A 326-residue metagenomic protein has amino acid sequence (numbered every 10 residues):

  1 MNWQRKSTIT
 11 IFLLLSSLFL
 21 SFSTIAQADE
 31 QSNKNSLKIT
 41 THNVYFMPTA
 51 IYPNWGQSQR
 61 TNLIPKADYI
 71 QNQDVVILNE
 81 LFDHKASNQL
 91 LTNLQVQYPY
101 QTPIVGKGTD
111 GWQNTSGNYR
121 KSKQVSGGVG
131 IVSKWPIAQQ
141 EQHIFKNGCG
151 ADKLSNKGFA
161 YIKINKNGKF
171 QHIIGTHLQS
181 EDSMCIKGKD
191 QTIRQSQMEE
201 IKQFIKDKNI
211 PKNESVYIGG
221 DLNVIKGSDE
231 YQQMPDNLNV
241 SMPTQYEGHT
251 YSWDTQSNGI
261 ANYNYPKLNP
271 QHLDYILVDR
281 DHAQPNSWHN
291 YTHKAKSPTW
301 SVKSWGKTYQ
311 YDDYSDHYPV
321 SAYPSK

Functional and structural regions predicted by a protein language model:
N2-I11, F19-V96, G106-T115, S126 (+3 more regions): N-terminal, active-site-proximal structural segment of metallo-dependent hydrolase catalytic domains
K38-T41, D74-N79, T102-P103, V129-I131 (+8 more regions): Structural recognition of the beta-strand scaffold that forms the well-ordered cores of secreted hydrolase catalytic
T41-N62, G117-R120, C149-K153, Q179-I193: Acidic/histidine-rich helix-loop elements that form or flank divalent-metal/phosphate-binding sites at the catalytic
F46-P48, D83-A86, E181-D182, N223-D229 (+1 more regions): Active-site environment of divalent metal-dependent phosphoester hydrolases
R60, I64, I77, A86-L90 (+6 more regions): Stable alpha-helical elements in mature extracytoplasmic
L81-Q179: Structured beta-strand-rich core segments of catalytic domains in phosphoester-bond hydrolases
G158-T176, D190-Q232: His/acidic metal-ligating clusters that form di-metal
D207-Y217, L222-K326: Metal-dependent phosphoester-hydrolase catalytic domains
